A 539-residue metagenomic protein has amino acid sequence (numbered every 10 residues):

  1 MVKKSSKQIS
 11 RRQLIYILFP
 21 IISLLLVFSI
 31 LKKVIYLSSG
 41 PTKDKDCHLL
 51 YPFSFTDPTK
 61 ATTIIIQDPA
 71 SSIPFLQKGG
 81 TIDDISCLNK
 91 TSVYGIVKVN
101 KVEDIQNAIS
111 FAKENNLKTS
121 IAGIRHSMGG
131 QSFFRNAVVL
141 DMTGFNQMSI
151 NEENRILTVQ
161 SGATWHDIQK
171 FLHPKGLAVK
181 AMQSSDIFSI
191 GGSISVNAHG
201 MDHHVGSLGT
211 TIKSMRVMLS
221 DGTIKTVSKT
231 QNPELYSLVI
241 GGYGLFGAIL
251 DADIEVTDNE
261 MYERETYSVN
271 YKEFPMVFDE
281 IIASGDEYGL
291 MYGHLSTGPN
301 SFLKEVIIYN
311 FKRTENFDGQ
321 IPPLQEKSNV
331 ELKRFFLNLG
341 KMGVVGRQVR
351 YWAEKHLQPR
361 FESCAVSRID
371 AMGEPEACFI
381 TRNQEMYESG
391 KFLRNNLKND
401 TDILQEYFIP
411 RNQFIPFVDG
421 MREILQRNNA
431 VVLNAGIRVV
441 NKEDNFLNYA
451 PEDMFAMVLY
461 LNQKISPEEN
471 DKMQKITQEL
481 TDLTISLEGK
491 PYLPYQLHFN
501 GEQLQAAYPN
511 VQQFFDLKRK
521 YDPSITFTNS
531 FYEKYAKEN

Functional and structural regions predicted by a protein language model:
V2-N539: Noncatalytic alpha-helical scaffold of FAD-dependent oxidoreductases
